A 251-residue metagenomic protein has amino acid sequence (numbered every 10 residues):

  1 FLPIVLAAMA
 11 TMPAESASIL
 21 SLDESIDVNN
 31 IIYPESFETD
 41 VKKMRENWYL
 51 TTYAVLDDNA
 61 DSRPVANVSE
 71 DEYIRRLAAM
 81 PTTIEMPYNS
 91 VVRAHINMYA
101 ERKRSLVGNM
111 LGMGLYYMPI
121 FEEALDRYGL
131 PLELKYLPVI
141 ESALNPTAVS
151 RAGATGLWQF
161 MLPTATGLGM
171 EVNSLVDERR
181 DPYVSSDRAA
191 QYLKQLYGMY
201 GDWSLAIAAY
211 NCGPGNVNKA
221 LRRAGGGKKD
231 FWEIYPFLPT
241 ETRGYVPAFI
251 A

Functional and structural regions predicted by a protein language model:
F1-A8: Bacterial N-terminal signal peptides
M9-Y128: An acidic, Gly/Ser/Thr/Pro-rich helix-cap/linker signature
V68, G129-K135, V139, A152-T155 (+2 more regions): Extracytoplasmic
H95-N109, L144-A154, Q159-G201, L205 (+1 more regions): Substrate-binding clefts and substrate-entry loops adjacent to catalytic sites of polymer-processing enzymes acting on
G114, M118, A154, P182-A190 (+2 more regions): Short alpha-helical patches at coil-to-helix transitions and adjacent helical residues in well-structured domains
P119, E123, K135, D187-K194 (+2 more regions): Solvent-exposed, polar/charged alpha-helical surfaces in well-ordered, non-transmembrane soluble domains, broadly
L130-T147, A206-G213: Short, functionally critical alpha-helical segments immediately adjacent to catalytic or ligand/cofactor-binding
T240-A251: Catalytic cores of secreted or luminal carbohydrate-active enzymes
